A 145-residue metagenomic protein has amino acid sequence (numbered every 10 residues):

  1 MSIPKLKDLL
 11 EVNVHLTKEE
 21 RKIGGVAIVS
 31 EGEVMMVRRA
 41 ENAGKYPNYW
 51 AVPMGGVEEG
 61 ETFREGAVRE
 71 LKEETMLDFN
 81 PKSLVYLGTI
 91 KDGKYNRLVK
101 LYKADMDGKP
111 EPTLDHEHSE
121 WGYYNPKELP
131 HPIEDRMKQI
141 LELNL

Functional and structural regions predicted by a protein language model:
M1-L9: Short acidic, low-complexity intrinsically disordered linear motifs used for protein-protein interactions
D8, N13-M35: Conserved N-terminal beta-strand and adjoining loop/helix that marks the start of the Nudix/MutT-like hydrolase domain
H15-E20, N42-K45, G88-K100: Acidic pyrophosphate-coordinating catalytic loop
R21-V26, V34, M54, F79 (+1 more regions): Residue-level detection of beta-strand scaffold positions
I23, E31, Y46-P47, N96-L98 (+1 more regions): A structure-centric signal for secondary-structure junctions around beta-strands
I28-S30, R38-R39, D105-M106, N125: Residue-level signal for short segments within beta-strands and strand-turn junctions of well-structured beta-sheet
S30-E73: Conserved Nudix-box catalytic region and its N-terminal flanking loop in Nudix hydrolases and closely related
V57-K82, L87-L143: Unchanged
